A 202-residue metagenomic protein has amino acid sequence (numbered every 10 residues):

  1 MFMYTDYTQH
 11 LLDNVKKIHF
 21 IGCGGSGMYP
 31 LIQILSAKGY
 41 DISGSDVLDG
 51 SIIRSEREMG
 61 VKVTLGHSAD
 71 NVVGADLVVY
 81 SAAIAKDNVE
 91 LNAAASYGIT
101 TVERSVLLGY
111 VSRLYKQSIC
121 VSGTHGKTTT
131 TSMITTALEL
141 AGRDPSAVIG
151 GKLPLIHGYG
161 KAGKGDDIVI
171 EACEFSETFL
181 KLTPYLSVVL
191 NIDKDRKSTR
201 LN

Functional and structural regions predicted by a protein language model:
M1-E103, L107: N-terminal leader/targeting and accessory segments in enzymes
H10-L11, I34-A37, R57, N71 (+2 more regions): Phosphate-binding loop of NTP-binding sites
